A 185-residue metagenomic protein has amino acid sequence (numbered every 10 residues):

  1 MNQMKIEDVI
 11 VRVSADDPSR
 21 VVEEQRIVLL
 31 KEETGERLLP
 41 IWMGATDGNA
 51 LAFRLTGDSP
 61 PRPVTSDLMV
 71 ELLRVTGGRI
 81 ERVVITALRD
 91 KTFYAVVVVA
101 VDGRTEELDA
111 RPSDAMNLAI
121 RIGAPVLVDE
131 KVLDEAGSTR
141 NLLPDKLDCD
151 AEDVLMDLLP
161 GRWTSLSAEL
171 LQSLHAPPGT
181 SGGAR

Functional and structural regions predicted by a protein language model:
M1-R185: Divalent-cation
